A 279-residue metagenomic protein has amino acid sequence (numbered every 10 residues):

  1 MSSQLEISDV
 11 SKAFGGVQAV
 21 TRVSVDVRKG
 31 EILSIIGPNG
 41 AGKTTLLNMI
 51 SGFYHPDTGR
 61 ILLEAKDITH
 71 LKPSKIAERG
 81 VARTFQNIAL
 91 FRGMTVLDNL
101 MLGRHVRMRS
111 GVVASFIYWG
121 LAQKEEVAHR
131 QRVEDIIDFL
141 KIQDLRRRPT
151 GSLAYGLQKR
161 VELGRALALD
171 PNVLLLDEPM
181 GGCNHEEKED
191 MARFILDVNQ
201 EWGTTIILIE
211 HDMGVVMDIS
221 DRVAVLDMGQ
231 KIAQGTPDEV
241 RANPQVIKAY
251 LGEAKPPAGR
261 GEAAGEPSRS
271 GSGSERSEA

Functional and structural regions predicted by a protein language model:
M1-A279: Glycine-rich phosphate-binding loops of nucleotide-dependent enzymes
